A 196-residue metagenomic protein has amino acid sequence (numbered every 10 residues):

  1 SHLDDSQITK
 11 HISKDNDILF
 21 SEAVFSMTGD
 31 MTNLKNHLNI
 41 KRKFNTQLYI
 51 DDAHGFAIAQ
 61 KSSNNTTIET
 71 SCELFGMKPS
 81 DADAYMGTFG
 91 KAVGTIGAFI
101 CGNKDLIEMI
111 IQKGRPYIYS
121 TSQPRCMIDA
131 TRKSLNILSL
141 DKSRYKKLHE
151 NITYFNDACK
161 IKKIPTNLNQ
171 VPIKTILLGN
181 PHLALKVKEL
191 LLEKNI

Functional and structural regions predicted by a protein language model:
S1, M86, S120-T121, I164-Q170: Short beta-strand
H2-I50: Active-site phosphate-binding strand-loop segment of PLP-dependent enzymes
D5-S6, V24-T28, G55-A57, Y117-I118 (+1 more regions): Short, small-residue-enriched loops and turns at beta-alpha junctions that line or gate enzyme active sites
G29-N33, I58-N64, G97-I100: Short acidic, glycine/serine/threonine-rich loops at helix termini
S63-E73: Membrane-embedded alpha-helical bundles of multi-pass transporters/translocases, especially carrier/permease families
A82-M86, V93-K142: Conserved core segment of the aminotransferase class I/II
K146-N156, K162-K194: Conserved PLP-binding catalytic core of the aspartate aminotransferase-like
